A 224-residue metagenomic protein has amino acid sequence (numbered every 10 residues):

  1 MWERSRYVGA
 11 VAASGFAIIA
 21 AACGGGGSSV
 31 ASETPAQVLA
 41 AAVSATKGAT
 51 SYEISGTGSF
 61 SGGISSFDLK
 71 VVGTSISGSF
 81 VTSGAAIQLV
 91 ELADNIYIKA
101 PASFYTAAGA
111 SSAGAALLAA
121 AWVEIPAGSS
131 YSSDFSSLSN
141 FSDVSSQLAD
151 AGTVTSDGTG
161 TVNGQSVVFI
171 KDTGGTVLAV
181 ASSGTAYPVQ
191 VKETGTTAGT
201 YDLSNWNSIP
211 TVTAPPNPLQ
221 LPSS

Functional and structural regions predicted by a protein language model:
W2-V8, G24-S224: Subset-of-secretome marker
R6-F16: Sec-dependent N-terminal signal peptides
I19-A22: C-terminal motif of bacterial Sec signal peptides marking the signal peptidase cleavage site
